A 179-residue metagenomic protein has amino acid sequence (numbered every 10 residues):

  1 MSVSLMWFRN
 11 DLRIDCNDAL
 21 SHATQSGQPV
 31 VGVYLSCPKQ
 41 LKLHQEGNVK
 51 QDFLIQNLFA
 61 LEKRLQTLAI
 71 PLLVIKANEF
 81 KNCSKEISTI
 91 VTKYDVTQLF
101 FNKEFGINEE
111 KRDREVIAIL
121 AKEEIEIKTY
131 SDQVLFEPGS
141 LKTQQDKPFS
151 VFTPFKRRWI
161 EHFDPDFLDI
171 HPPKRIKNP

Functional and structural regions predicted by a protein language model:
M1-F163, F167: Trp/Phe/Arg-rich N-terminal binding region typifying the photolyase-homology
D166-P179: Substrate/cofactor-recognition hotspot
